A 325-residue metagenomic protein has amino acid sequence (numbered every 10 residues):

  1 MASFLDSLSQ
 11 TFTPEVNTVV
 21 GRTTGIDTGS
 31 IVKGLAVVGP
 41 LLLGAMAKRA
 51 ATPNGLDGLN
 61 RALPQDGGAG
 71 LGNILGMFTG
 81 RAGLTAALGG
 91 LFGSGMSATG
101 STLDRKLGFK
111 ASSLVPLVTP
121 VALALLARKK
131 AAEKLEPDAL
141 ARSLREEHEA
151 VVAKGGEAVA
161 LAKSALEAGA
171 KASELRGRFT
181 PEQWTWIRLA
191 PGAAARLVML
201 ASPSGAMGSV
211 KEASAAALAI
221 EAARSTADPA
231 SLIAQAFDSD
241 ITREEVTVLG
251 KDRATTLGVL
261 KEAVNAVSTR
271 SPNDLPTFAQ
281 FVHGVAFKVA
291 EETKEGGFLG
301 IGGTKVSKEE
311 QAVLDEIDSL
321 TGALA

Functional and structural regions predicted by a protein language model:
M1-M207, A236-D238, R243-V246, F281-G284 (+2 more regions): A structural "flexibility-hinge" signal
G70-L71, T85, A217-V267: Aromatic-anchored, charged helix-turn/loop surface patch used as a conserved interaction hotspot
T79, S94, L135, E182-T185 (+9 more regions): Alpha-helix boundary/N-cap detector
R196-A227: Phosphate/adenylate-binding glycine loop and adjacent helical scaffold
G250-L299: Amphipathic protein-protein interaction modules
E291-A325: Alpha-helical oligomerization segments
